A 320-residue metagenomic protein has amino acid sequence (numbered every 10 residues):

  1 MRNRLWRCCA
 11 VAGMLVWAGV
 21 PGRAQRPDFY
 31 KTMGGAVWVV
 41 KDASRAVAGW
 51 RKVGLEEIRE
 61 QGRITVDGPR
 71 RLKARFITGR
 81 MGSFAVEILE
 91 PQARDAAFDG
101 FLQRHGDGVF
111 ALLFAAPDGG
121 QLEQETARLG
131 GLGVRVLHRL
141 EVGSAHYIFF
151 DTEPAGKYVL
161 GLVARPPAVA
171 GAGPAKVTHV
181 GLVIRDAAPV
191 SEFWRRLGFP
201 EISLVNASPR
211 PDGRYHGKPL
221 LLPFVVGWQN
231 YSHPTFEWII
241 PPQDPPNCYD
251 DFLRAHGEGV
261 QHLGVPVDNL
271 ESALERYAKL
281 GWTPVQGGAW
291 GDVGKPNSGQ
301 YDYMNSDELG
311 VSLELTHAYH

Functional and structural regions predicted by a protein language model:
M1-C9: Bacterial N-terminal signal peptides that target proteins for export
C8-W17: Bacterial N-terminal signal peptides
V20-A24: Sec/Tat signal peptide C-region and signal peptidase I cleavage site
Q25-T32, V37-V39, R45, K52-I64 (+8 more regions): Intrinsic disorder/low-complexity detector
R26, T78-R80, A85-E87, E123-G173 (+3 more regions): Vicinal oxygen chelate
T32-K41, I77-F84, D99-Q121, I148 (+3 more regions): Vicinal oxygen chelate
S44-Q61, R104-D107, P117-L137, E141 (+4 more regions): Extended intrinsically disordered, low-complexity coil regions enriched in Ser, Thr, Gly, Ala and often Pro
E60-A74, R94-F110, L137-Y147, A207-L221 (+3 more regions): A cross-kingdom feature marking solvent-exposed beta-strand/loop segments within repeated, beta-rich binding/scaffold
